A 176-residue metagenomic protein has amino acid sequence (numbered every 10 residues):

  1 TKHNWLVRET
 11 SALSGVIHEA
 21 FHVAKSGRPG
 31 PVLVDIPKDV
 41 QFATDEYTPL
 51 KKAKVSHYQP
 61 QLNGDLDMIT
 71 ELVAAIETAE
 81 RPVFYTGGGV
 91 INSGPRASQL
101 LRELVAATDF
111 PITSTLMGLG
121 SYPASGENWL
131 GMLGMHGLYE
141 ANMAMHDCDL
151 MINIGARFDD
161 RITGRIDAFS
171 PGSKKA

Functional and structural regions predicted by a protein language model:
T1, L116, A124-L130, A156 (+1 more regions): A generic, residue-level signal for flexible/boundary positions that often mark functional hotspots
T1-W5, H57, L130-M132, H136-G137: Short beta-alpha connecting loops at secondary-structure transitions that line or flank enzyme active sites
K2-K51, L72-A75, N142-K174: Structural signature of the thiamine diphosphate
K2-S11, Y58-Q61, G87-G89: Flexible, glycine/proline-enriched loop segments at strand-loop-helix junctions that form or flank small-ligand binding
L50-S56, N128: Short glycine/proline- and charge-enriched loop/turn segments that cap or connect secondary-structure elements
V55-I69: An N-terminal, well-structured beta->alpha segment
G64, E71-M151: Anionic-ligand anchoring segments at beta-strand to alpha-helix junctions in alpha/beta enzyme folds, i.e., glycine
I112, K175-A176: Short beta-strand "acidic-cap" motif of Rossmann-like dinucleotide-binding folds
